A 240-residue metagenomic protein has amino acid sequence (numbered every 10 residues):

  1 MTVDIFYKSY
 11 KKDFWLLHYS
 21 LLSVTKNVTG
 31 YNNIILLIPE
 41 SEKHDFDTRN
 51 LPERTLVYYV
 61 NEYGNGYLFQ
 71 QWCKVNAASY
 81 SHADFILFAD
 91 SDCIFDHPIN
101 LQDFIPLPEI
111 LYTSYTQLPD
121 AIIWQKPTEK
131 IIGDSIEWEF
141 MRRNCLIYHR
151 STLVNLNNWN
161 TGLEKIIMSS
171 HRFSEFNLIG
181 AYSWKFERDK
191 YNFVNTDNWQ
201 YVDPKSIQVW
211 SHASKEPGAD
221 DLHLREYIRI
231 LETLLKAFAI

Functional and structural regions predicted by a protein language model:
M1-Y19: N-proximal low-complexity "stem/linker" segments adjacent to membrane-targeting elements
L22-Y31: Short, acidic, metal-binding catalytic loop of nucleotide-sugar glycosyltransferases
Y31-E42: Short beta-strand/loop segment that forms part of the nucleotide-sugar
E42-Y80: Active-site-proximal specificity loops/subdomain of glycosyltransferases
I86: Short aromatic/hydrophobic "clamp" motif used to bind/position activated sugar donors
D90-I94: The conserved acidic donor/metal-binding loop of glycosyltransferases
F95-P127: Conserved donor-nucleotide/metal-binding helix-loop-beta segment in metal-dependent transferases, i.e., the alpha-helix
I136-H212: Catalytic core and acceptor-binding pocket of nucleotide-sugar-dependent glycosyltransferases
